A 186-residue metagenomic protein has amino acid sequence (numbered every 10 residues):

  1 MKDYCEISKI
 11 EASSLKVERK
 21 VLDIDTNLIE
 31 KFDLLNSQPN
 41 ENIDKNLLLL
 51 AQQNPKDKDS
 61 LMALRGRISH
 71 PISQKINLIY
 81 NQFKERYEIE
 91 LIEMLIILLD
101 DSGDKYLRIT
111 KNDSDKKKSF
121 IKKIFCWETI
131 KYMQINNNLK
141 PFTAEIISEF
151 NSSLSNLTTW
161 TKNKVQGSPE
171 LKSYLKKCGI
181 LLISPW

Functional and structural regions predicted by a protein language model:
K2-W186: Alpha-helical promoter-recognition and RNA polymerase-docking modules of transcription initiation factors, dominated by
